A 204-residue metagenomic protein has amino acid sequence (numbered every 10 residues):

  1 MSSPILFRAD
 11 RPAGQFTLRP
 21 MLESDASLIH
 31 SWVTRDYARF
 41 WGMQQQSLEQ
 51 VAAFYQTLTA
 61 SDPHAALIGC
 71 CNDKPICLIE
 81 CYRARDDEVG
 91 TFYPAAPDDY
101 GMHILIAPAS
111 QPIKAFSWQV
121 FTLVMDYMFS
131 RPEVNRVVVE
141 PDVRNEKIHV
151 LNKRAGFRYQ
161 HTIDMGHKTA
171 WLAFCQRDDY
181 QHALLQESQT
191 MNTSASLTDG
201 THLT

Functional and structural regions predicted by a protein language model:
F16-L28: A short beta-loop-alpha structural element at the N-terminal edge of CoA-dependent acyl/N-acetyltransferase catalytic
Q45-H64: Active-site rim helix/loop that mediates acceptor-substrate recognition in acyltransferases
A60-D99, L105-S110: Acetyl-CoA-dependent GNAT
D98, M165-T204: C-terminal "cap" of GNAT-fold acetyltransferases
I113-Y127, V150, R154: Conserved acetyl-CoA-binding loop-helix of GNAT-fold acetyltransferases
M128-P141: Conserved GNAT acetyl-CoA-binding A-motif
V138-H149, G166, D178: Conserved beta-strand-loop-alpha-helix junction that forms the acyl-donor binding cleft
V143-H161: Conserved active-site alpha-helix within GNAT-family acetyltransferase domains
